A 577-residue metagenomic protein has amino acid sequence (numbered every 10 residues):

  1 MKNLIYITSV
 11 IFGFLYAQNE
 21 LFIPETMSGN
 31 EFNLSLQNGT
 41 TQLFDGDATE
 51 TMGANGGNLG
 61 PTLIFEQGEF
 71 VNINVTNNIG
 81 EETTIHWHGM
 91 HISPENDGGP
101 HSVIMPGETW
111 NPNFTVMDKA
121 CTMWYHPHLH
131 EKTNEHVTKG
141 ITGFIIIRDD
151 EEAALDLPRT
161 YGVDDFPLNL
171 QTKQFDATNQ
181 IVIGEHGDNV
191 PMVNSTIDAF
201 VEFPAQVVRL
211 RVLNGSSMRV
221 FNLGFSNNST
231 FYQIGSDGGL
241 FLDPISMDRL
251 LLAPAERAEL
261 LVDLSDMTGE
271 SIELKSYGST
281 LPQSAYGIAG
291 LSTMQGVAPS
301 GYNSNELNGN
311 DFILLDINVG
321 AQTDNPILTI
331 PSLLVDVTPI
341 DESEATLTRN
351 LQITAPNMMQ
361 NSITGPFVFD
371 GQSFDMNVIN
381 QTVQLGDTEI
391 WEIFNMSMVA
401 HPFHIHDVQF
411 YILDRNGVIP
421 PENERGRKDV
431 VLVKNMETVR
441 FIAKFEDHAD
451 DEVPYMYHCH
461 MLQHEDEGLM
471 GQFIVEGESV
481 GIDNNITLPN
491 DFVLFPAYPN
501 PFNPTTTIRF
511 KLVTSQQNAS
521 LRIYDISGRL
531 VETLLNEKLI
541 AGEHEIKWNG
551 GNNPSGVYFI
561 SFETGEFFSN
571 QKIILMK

Functional and structural regions predicted by a protein language model:
I5-I7, I11, N484-Y498, F502-K577: C-terminal outer-membrane/trafficking sorting elements
Q18-P254, L260-L261, T280-P282, L291-A355 (+4 more regions): Histidine-centered copper-binding motifs that mark active-site loops of extracellular/periplasmic copper enzymes
I73-V75, V212, I393, T506-L512 (+1 more regions): Aromatic/hydrophobic beta-strand junction motif of beta-rich domains
T84-H86, N222-G224, P402-H404, S520-Y524: Beta-strand signatures of extracellular beta-sandwich domains
W87-G89, E95-P100, I104, Q233-I245 (+1 more regions): Active-site pocket scaffolds in enzymes
A120-W124, M267-L274, D447-M456, P554-G556: Short glycine/proline/serine/threonine-rich loop/turn segments at secondary-structure transition edges
H126, K275, H458-H460, F559-E563: Extracellular recognition modules
S284-I288, G471-F473, S569-I574: Edge beta-strands of extracellular beta-sandwich domains
